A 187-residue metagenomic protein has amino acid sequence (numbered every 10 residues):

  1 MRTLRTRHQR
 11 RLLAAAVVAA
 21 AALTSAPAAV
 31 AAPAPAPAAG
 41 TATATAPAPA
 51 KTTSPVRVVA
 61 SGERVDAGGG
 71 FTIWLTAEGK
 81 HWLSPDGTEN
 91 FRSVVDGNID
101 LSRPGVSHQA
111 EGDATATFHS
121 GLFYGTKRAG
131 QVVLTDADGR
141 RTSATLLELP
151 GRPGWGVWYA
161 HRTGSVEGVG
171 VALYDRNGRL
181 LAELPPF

Functional and structural regions predicted by a protein language model:
M1-L4, L23-T53: C-terminal region of N-terminal signal peptides and the immediate post-cleavage residues of exported proteins
M1-V18: N-terminal export and membrane-targeting signals
R11-L12, A20-S25, A29, L181-E183: Polybasic/polar functional segments that serve as interface/processing modules
A46-V56, Y124-A137: Short, non-transmembrane alpha-helical segments in secretory-pathway proteins
P55-T115: Transition segment at domain starts
T76-E78, G125-G130, S165-G168: A short, compositionally biased
T115-G125: Short edge beta-strand/loop segments characteristic of extracellular beta-sandwich folds
Q131-F187: Ser/Thr-rich low-complexity repeats and stalk/linker segments
